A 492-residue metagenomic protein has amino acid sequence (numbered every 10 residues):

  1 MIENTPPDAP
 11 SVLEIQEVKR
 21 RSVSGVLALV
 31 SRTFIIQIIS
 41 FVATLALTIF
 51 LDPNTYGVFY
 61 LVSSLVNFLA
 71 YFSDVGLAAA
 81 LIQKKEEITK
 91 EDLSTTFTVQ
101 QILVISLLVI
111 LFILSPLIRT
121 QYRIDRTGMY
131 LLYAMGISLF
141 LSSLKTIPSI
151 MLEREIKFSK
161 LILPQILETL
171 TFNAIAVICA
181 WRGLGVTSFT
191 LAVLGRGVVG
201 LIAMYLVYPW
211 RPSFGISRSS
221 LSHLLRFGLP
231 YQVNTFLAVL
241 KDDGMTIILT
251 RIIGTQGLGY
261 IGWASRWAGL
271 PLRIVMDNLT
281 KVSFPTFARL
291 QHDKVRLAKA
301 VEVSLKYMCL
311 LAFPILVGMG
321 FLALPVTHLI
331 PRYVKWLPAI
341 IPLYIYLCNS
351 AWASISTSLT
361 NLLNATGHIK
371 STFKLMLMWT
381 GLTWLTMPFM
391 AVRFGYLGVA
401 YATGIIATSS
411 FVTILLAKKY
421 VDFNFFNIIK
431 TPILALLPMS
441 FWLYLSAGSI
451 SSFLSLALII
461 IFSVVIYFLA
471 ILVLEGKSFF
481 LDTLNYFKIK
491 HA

Functional and structural regions predicted by a protein language model:
M1-Q16, F425, Y444-A492: Membrane-proximal transmembrane or re-entrant/amphipathic helices at the cytosolic face
I2-D8, V18-G76, L103-S115, L132-A134 (+5 more regions): Signature of the first transmembrane helix
I2-V18, S159, I202-D243, V282-K299 (+2 more regions): Interhelical loop/hinge segments that connect adjacent transmembrane helices in multipass membrane
E14-I15, P116-M135, E302, M319-S350: Interfacial segments at transmembrane-helix termini and the short loops linking adjacent helices
K19, V23, E86-T89, F140-Q165 (+6 more regions): Membrane-interface junctions at transmembrane-helix termini in multi-pass inner-membrane proteins
P53-S73, S138, M245-I247, G259-M276 (+4 more regions): Alpha-helical transmembrane segments of polytopic membrane transporters and translocases
F72-I88, E153-R154, A264, A268-A312 (+1 more regions): Helix-loop junctions and terminal segments of transmembrane helices in multi-pass membrane transport/translocation
G128-G136, P164-W210, H223-F227, N234 (+5 more regions): Hydrophobic alpha-helical transmembrane segments
